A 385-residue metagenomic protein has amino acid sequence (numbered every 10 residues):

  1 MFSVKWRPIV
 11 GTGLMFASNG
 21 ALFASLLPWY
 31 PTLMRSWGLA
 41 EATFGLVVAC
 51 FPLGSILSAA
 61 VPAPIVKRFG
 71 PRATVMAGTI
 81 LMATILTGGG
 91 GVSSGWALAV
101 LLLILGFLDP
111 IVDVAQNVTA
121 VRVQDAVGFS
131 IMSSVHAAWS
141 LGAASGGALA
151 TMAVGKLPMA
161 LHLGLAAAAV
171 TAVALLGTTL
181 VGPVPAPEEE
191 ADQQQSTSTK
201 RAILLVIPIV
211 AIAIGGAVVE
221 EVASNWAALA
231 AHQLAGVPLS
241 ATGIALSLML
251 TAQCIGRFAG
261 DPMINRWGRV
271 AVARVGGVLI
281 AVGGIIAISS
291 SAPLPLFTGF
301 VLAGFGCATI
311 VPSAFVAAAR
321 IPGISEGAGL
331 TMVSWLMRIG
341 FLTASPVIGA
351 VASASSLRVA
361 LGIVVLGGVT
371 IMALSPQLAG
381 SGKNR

Functional and structural regions predicted by a protein language model:
P28-A42, N225-A241: Short amphipathic helix-loop junctions that connect adjacent transmembrane helices in Major Facilitator Superfamily/SLC
G38, G70, G91-W96, G236 (+2 more regions): Helix-breaking motifs and short loop linkers at transmembrane-helix boundaries and internal kinks in secondary membrane
L57-W96: Conserved MFS/SLC helix-loop-helix module at the cytosolic interface between two early adjacent transmembrane helices
S58-G70, V154, G256-R269, A352-S353: Helix-to-loop junctions at the C-terminal end of transmembrane segments in multipass secondary transporters
A73-T87, A271-I286: Structural signature of the two symmetry-related core transmembrane helices
A97, S134-G182: Helix-loop-helix hairpin linking two adjacent transmembrane segments in secondary transporters
I111-D125, T309-P322: Intracellular juxtamembrane helix-capping segments at the cytosolic ends of symmetry-related transmembrane helices
I324-L357, V364: A late C-terminal transmembrane helix in Major Facilitator Superfamily
